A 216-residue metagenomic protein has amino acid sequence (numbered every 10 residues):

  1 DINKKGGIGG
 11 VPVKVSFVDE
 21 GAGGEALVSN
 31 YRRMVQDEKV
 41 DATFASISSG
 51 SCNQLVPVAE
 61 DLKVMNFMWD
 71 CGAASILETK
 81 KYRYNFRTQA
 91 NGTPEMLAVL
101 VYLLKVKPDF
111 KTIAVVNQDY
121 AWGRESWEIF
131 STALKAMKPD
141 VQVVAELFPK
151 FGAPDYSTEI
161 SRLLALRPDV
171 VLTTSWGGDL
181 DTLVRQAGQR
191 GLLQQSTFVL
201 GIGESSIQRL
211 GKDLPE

Functional and structural regions predicted by a protein language model:
D1, K5, R33, V101-V106 (+3 more regions): A generic secondary-structure signal
D1-V15, K135-V141: Signal peptide-proximal N-terminal region of secreted/periplasmic/extracellular or secretory-lumen proteins
K14, K111-T112, D169-V170: Residues that mark the start of a beta-strand
S16-G24, A90, A145-D155: Short beta->alpha junction loops
F17, G24-D41, L104-V106, P154-R167 (+1 more regions): Short, well-structured alpha-helical segments in soluble
E25, V40-E146, T197-D213: Extracytoplasmic ligand/sensor domains, especially the bilobed periplasmic-binding protein
R32, N53-P57, V101, S161 (+1 more regions): Alpha-helical segments flanking ligand/cofactor-binding loops in enzyme cores
W127-E216: Extracellular/periplasmic bilobed ligand-binding domains
